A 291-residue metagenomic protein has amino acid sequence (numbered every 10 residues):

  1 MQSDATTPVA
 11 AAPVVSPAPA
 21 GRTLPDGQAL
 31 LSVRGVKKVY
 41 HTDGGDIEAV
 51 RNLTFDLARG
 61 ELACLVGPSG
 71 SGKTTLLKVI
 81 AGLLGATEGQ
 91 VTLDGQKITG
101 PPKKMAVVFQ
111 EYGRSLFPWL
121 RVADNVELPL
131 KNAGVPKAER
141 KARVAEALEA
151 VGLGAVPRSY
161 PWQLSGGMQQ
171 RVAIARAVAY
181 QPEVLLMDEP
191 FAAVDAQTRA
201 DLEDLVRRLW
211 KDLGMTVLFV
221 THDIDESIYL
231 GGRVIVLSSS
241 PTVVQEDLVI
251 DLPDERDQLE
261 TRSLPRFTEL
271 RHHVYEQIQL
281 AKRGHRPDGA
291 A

Functional and structural regions predicted by a protein language model:
V66-P68: The feature captures the beta-strand-to-loop junction immediately N-terminal to the Walker
A81: Helix-to-loop junction immediately C-terminal to a conserved catalytic motif
G89-P101: Conserved ABC transporter NBD signature motif
R121-K131, K141, A145, V249: Short helical segment in ABC ATPase nucleotide-binding domains corresponding to the A-loop/adjacent helical element
K131, A138-V156, R208: Conserved ABC ATPase "signature" region
S159-W162, Y180: Conserved signature/switch motifs of ABC ATPase nucleotide-binding domains
L185-D188: Catalytic Walker B motif of ABC-type/P-loop ATPase nucleotide-binding domains
